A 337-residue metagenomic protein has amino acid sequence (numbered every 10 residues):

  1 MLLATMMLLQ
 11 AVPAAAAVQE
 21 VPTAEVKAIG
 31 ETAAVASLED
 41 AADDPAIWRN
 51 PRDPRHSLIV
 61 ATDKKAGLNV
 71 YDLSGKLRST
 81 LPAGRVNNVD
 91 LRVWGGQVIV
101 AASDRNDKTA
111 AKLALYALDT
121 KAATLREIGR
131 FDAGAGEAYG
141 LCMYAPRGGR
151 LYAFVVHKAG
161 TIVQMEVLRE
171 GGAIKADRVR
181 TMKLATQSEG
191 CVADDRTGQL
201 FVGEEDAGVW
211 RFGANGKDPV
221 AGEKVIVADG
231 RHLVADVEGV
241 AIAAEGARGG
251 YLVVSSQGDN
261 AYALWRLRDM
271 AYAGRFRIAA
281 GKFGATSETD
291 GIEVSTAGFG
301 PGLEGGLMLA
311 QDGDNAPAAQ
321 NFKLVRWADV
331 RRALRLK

Functional and structural regions predicted by a protein language model:
M1-A11: Bacterial N-terminal signal peptides
A16-K337: Sequence/structural signature of beta-propeller domains
